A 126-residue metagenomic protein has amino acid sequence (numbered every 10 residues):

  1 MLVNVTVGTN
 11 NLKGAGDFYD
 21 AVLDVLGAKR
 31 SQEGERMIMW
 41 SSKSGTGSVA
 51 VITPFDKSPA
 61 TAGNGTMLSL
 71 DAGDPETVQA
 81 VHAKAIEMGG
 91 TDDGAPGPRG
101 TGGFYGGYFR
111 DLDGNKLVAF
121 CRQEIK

Functional and structural regions predicted by a protein language model:
M1, T61-N64, T101: Short glycine-enriched loop/turn motifs at secondary-structure junctions
M1-G16, L68, Q123-K126: N-terminal beta-strand motif that seeds the catalytic metal site of vicinal oxygen chelate
V7-S48: Core segments of cupin and vicinal oxygen chelate
A15-Y19, A85, G114: Conserved active-site tyrosine of GNAT-family acetyltransferases
L26, I86-K126: Vicinal oxygen chelate
R36-I38, T66, G103-G107: Short beta-strand micro-motifs in enzyme catalytic cores
S41-A80: Long, continuous compositionally biased terminal/linker segments
M67-R99: Mid-chain, well-packed structural core segment of small domains
